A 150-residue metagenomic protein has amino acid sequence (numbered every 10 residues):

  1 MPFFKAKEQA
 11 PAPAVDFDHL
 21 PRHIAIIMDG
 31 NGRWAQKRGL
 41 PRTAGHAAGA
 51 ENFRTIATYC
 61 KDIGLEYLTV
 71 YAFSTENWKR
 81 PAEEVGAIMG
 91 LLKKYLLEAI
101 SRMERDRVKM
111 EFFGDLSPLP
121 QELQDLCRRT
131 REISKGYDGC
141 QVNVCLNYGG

Functional and structural regions predicted by a protein language model:
M1-G150: Flexible, compositionally biased loop and terminal segments
